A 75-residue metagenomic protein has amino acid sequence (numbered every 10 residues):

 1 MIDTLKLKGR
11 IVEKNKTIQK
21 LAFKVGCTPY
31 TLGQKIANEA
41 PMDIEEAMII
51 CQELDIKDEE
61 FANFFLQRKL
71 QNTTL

Functional and structural regions predicted by a protein language model:
T4-K24: Short basic helix-loop element that most often maps to the first helix and adjoining turn of HTH DNA-binding modules
G9-R10, K14-N15, E60-L75: Short, charged recognition helix plus adjacent turn of helix-turn-helix-like nucleic-acid-binding domains
K14, L32-K35, I56, N72: A structural preference for long, well-packed, hydrophobic secondary-structure segments
N15, P41-I44: Residue at a beta-strand N-cap/secondary-structure junction
I18, P29, A47: Helix-turn-helix DNA-binding elements, focusing on the entry/boundary residues of the two helices that contact DNA
C27-M42: Recognition helix of helix-turn-helix/homeodomain-like DNA-binding domains that insert into the DNA major groove
I36, E46, F65: DNA major-groove recognition helix of helix-turn-helix
E45-E60: DNA major-groove recognition helix of helix-turn-helix/homeodomain DNA-binding modules
